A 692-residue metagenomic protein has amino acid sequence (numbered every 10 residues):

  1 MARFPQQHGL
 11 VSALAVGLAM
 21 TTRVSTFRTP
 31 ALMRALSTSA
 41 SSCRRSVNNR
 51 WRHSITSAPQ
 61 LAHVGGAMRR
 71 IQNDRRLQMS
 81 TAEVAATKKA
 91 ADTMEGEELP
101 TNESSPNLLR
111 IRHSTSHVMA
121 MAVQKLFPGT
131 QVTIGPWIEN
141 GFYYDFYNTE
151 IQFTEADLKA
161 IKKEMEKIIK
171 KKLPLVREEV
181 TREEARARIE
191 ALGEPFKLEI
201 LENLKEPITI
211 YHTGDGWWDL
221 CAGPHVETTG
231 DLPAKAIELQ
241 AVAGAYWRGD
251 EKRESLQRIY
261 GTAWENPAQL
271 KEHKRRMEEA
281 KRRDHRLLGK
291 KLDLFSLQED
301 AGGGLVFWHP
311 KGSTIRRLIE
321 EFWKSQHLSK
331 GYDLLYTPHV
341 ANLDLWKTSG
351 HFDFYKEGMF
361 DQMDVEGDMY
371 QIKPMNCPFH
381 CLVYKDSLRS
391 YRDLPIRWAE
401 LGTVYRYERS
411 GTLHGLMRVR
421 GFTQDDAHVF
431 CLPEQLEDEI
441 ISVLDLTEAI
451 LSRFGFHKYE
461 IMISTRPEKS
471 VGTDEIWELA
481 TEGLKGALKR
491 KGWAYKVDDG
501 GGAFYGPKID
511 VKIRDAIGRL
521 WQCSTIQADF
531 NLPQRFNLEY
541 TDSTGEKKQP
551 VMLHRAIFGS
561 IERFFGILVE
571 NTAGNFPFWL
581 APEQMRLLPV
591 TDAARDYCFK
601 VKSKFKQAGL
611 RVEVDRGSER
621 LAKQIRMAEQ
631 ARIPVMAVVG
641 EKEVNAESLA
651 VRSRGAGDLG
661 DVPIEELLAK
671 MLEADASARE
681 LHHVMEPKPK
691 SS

Functional and structural regions predicted by a protein language model:
A2-L10, L32, C43, R50-W51 (+5 more regions): NTP/phosphate- and nucleic-acid-binding module
L10-A19: Cleavable N-terminal signal peptides of Sec/SRP-targeted secreted and luminal proteins
V24-F27, A31, A35-L36: Boundary at the C-terminal end of the N-terminal hydrophobic targeting segment
T38-A40: Threonine-centered tandem repeat motifs in low-complexity domains
